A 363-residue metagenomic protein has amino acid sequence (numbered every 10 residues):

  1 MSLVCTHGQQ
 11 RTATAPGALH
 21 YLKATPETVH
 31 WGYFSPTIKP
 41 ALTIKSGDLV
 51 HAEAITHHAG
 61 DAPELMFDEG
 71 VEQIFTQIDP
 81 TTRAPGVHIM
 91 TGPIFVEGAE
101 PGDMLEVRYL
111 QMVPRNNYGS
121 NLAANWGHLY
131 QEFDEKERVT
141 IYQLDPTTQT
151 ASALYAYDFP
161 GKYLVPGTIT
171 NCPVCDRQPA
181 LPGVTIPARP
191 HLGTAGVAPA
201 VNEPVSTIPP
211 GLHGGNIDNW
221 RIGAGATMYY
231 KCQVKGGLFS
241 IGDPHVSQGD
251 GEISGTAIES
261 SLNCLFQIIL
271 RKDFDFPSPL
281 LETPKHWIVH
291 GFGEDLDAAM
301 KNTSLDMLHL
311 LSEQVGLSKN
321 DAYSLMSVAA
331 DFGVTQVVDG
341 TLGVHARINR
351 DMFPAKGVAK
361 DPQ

Functional and structural regions predicted by a protein language model:
L3-A13: Bacterial Sec-dependent signal peptides at the C-terminal "C-region" and cleavage site
G17-T82: N-terminal, Lys/Arg-enriched amphipathic/low-complexity engagement segments that precede the first folded domain
T25-S35, R83-T91, V205-H213: Short, structured beta-strand/loop micro-motifs enriched in basic residues and often containing a Trp
H30, P40, M90-F95, D218: Short, conserved secondary-structure segments in the cores of folded domains
I44, V96-A99, I222: Short, well-ordered loop/turn sites that connect or cap secondary structure elements
T56-F95, V113-D134: Histidine- and aromatic-enriched segments that form or immediately flank copper-ligand environments
M104-R271, L305, S312, K319-N320 (+2 more regions): Glycine-rich anion/phosphate-binding loop at the beta-strand->alpha-helix junction
K272-N320, L325: A hydrophobic, small-residue-rich beta->alpha segment in the mid-to-C-terminal subdomain of diverse proteins
